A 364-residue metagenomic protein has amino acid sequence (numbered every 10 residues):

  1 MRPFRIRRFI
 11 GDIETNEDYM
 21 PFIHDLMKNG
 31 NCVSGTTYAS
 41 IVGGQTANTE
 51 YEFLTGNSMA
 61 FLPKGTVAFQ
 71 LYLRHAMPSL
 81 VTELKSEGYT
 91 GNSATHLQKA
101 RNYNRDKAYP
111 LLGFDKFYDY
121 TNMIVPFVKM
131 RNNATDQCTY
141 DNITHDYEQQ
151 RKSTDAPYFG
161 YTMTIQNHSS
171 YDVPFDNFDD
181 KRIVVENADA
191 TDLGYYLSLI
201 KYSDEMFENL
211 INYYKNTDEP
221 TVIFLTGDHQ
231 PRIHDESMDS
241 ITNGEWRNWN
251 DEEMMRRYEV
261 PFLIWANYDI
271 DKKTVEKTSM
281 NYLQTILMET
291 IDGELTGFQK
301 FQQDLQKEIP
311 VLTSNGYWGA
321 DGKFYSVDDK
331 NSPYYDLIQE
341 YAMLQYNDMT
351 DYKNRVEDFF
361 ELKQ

Functional and structural regions predicted by a protein language model:
R2-Q364: Solvent-exposed soluble domains appended to multi-pass membrane proteins
